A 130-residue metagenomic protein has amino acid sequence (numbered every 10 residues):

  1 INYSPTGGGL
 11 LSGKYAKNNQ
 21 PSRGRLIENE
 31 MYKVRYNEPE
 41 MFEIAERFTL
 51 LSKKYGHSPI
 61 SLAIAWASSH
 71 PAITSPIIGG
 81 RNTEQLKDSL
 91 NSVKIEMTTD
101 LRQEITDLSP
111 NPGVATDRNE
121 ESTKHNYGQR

Functional and structural regions predicted by a protein language model:
I1-G24, S58: Aromatic-lined glycan-binding groove of carbohydrate-active enzymes
P5-T6, T74-Q85: Glycine-rich phosphate-binding active-site loops on the catalytic face of alpha/beta enzymes
L10, Q85-D88: Phosphate- and divalent-cation-binding pockets in alpha/beta enzyme and binding domains that engage nucleotide-derived
L11, Y15-A16, Q20, M31-Y32 (+4 more regions): Short capping/connector residues at structural and topological boundaries
R23-K54, S69-I73, K87-R130: Terminal-tail/helix-coil boundary detector
L62: Glycine/threonine-rich phosphate-binding loop and adjacent beta-strand/alpha-helix elements that clamp
